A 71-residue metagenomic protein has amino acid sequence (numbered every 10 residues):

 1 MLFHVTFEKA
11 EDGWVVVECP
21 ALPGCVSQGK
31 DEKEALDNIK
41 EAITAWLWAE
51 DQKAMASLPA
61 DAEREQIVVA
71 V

Functional and structural regions predicted by a protein language model:
M1-H4, A10, K33, D37-V71: Short, charged, surface-exposed hinge/linker loops at domain edges that act as mobile lids or interdomain connectors
E8-L22: Short aromatic-glycine-(Arg/Gly/Cys) micro-motifs in beta-strand/loop hairpins
C19, C25, W46: Functionally engaged cysteine thiol sites
P23-E32: A short, exposed loop/beta-hairpin motif centered on an aromatic-Gly-Thr core
